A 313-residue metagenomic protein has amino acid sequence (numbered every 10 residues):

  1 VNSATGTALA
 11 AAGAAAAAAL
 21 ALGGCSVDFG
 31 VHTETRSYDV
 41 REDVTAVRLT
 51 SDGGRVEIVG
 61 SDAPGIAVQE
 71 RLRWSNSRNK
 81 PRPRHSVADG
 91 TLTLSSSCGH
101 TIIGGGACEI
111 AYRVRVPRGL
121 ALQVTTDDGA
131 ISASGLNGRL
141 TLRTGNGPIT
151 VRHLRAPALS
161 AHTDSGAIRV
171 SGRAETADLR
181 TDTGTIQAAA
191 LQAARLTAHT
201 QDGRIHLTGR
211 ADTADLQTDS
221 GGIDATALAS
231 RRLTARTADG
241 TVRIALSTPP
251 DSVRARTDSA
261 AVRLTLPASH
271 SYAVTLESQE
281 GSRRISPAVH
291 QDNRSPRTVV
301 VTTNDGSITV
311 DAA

Functional and structural regions predicted by a protein language model:
N2-R78, G99-R115, R283-R294: Short acidic/polar N-terminal linker immediately downstream of export determinants
R48-T50, E57, T93-S95, R113-R115 (+8 more regions): Soluble periplasmic/extracytoplasmic beta-strand elements of cell-envelope proteins
V68, G90-S97: Generic recognition of long tandem-repeat/solenoid scaffolds
P81, A88, L94, R297-V300: Core solenoid repeat modules with strong leucine/isoleucine-rich periodicity, prominently canonical LRR arrays but also
R82-V87, H290-D292: Short, exposed beta-strand/loop patches in secreted or surface proteins that constitute
I102-L136: Surface-exposed, polar helix/loop patches in the mature regions of secreted/periplasmic/lumenal proteins that form
Q123-R180: Right-handed parallel beta-helix
V170-R173, A177, A188-A313: Short, surface-exposed interaction patches in beta-rich subdomains that mediate adhesion/assembly near membranes
